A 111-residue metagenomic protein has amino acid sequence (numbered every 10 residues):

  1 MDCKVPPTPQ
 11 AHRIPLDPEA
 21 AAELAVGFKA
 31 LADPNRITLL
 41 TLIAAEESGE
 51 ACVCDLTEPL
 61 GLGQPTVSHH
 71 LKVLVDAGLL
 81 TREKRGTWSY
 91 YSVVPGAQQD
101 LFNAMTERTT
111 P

Functional and structural regions predicted by a protein language model:
M1-L31, A77: N-terminal leader segment of winged-helix/HTH proteins
A22-G63, S89-G96: N-terminal helix-turn-helix DNA-binding core of bacterial DNA-binding proteins
T41, S68-K72, T87: Base-recognition residues in the alpha-helical recognition helix of bacterial helix-turn-helix
E58, H69, V75-D76: Alpha-helical residues within the helix-turn-helix
D76-R85, S92: Beta-hairpin "wing" of winged helix-turn-helix
A97-L101: Short, charged/polar, Gly/Pro-enriched secondary-structure boundary elements
F102-P111: Short, charged, intrinsically disordered terminal tails
